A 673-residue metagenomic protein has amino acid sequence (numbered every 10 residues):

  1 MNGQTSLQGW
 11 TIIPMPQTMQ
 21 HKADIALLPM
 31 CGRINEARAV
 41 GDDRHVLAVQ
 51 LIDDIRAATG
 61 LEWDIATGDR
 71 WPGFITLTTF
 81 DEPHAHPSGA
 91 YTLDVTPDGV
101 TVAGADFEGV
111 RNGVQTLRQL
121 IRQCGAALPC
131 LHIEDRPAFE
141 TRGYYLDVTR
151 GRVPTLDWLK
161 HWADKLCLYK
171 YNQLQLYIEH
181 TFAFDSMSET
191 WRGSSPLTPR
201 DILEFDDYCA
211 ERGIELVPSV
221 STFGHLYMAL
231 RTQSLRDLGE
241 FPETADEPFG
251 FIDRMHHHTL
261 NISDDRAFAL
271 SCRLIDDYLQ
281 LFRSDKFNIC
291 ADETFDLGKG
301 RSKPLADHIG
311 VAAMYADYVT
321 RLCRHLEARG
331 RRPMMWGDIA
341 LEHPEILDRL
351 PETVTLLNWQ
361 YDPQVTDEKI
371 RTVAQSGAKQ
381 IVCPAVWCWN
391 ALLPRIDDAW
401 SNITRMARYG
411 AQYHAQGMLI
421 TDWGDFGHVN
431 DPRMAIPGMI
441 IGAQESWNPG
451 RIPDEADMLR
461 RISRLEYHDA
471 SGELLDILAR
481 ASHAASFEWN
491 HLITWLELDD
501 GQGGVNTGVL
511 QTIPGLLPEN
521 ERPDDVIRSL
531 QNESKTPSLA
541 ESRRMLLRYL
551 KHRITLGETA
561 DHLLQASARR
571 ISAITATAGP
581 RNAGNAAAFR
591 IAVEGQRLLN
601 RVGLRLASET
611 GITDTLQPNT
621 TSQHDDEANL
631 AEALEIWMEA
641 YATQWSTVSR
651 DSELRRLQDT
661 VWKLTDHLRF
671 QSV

Functional and structural regions predicted by a protein language model:
N2-K22, A26-M30, R44-A48, P72 (+7 more regions): Substrate-binding groove of N-acetylhexosamine-processing glycoside hydrolases
N2-R142, R405, H428, E466: Contiguous, structured surface segment used for ligand recognition
A37-A39, D147-T149, S263, W359 (+1 more regions): Short strand-loop junctions, especially beta-strand C-caps/beta-turns that link beta-sheets to coils or alpha-helices
G41-D42, V102, V153-T155, G298-K299 (+1 more regions): A generic structural signal for short coil/turn motifs at secondary-structure boundaries
I65-T67, P218, M335, V382: A structural preference for short, hydrophobic beta-strand core positions in alpha/beta folds
A66-F74, F182-D185, E189-W191, P344 (+1 more regions): Beta-rich nucleic-acid/ligand-interaction surfaces
L131-T149, I381-N390: N-terminal small/glycine-rich loop or linker at the start of catalytic domains across soluble metabolic enzymes
F139-G337, D348-R349, T355, T366 (+2 more regions): Substrate-binding cleft of carbohydrate-active enzyme catalytic domains
